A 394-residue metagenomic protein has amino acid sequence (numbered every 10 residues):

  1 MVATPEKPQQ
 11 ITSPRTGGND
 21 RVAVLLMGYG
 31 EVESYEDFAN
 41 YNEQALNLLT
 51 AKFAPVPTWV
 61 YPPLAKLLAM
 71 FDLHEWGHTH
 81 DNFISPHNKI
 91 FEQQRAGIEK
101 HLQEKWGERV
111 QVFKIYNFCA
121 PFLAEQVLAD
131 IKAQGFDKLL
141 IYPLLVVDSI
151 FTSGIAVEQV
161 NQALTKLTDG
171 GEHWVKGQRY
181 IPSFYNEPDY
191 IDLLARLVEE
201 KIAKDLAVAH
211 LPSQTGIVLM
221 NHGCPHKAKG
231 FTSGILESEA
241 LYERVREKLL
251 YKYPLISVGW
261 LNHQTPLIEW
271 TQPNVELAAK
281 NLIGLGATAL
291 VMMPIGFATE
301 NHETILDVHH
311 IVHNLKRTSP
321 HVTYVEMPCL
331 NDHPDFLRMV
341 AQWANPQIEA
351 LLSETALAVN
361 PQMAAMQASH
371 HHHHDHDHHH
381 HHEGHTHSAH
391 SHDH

Functional and structural regions predicted by a protein language model:
V2-H394: Extended amphipathic ligand-handling, pore-lining, and cofactor/metal-binding catalytic surfaces
